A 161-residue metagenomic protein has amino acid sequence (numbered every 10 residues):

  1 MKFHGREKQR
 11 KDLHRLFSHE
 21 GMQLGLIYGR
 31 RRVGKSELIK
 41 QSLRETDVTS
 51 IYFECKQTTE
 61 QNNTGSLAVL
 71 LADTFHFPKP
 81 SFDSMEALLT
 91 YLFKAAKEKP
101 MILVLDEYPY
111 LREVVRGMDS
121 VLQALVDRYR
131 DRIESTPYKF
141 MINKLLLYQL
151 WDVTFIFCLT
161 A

Functional and structural regions predicted by a protein language model:
M1-A161: Phosphate-binding site recognition
